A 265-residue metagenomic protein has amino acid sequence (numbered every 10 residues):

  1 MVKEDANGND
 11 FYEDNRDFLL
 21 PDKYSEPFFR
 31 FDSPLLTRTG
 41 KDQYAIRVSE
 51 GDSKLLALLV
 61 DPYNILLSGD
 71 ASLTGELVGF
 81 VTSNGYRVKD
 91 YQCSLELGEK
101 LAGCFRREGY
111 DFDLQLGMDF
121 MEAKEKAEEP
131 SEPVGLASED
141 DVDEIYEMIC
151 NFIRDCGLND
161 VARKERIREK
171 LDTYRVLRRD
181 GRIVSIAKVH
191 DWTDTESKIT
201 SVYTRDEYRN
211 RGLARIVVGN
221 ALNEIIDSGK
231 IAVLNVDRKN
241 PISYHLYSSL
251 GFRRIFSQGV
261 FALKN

Functional and structural regions predicted by a protein language model:
M1-F28, A123-L158: Short amphipathic alpha-helix that is part of the acyltransferase structural core
K3-E4, K23, R30-N84, S185-S197: Conserved donor-binding loop and adjoining core beta-sheet/short helix segment in diverse acyl/aminoacyl transferases
V60-D61, R163-D180, V184-Y203: A conserved beta-strand-loop-helix scaffold within acyl/acetyltransferase catalytic domains
P62-Y63, L67-S131, F261: Acyl-donor-binding surface of acyltransferase catalytic domains
S72-G79, T204, N210-D227, Y244-S249: Conserved acetyl-CoA-binding loop-helix of GNAT-fold acetyltransferases
G85-L95, I225-V236: Conserved GNAT acetyl-CoA-binding A-motif
Q92-G98, L234-Y244, V260-N265: Conserved beta-strand-loop-alpha-helix junction that forms the acyl-donor binding cleft
L97-F112, R215, K239-F256: Conserved active-site alpha-helix within GNAT-family acetyltransferase domains
